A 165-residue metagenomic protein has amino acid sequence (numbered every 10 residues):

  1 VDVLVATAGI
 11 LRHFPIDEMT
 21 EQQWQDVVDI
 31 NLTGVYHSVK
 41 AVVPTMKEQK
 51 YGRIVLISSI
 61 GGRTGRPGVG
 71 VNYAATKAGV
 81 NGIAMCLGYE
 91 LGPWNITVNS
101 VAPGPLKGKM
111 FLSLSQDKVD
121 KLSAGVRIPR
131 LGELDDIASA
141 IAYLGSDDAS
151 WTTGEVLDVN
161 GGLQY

Functional and structural regions predicted by a protein language model:
V1-D2, I10, D17-Y36, Y51 (+3 more regions): Catalytic Tyr-X3-Lys loop
P15-I16, Q23-V28, F111, K118 (+1 more regions): Substrate-binding pocket helix/loop in short-chain dehydrogenase/reductase
V39, T76, A84: Active-site helix of classical SDR
P44, Y89-E90, S150: Alpha-helical segment proximal to the catalytic Tyr-Lys
S59: Residue(s) in the substrate-gating loop at a strand-loop-helix junction that position the organic substrate next
T64, A142, T153-Y165: Short C-terminal tail/terminal secondary-structure segment of NAD(P)H-dependent dehydrogenase/reductase domains
G92, T97, T152-G154: Short, small/polar-rich loop/turn modules that mediate ligand/substrate recognition or access, typified
V126-I137, D148: A conserved structural motif in NAD(P)-dependent oxidoreductases
